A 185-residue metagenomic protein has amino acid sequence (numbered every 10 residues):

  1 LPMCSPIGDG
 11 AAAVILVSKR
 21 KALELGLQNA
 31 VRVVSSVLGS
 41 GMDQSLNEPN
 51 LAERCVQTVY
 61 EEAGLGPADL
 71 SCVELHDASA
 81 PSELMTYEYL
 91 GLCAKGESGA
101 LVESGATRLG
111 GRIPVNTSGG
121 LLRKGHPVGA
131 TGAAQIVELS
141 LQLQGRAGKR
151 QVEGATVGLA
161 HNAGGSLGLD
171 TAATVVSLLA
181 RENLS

Functional and structural regions predicted by a protein language model:
L1-T58, E62, A106-S118, L122 (+4 more regions): Condensing-enzyme catalytic core mediating Claisen C-C bond formation in acyl metabolism
I7, A11, A52, S79-S82 (+1 more regions): Catalytic-loop motifs flanking and including active-site residues across diverse enzymes
D43-P49, D77-A100, G111, P127-G129 (+1 more regions): Short glycine/threonine-rich loop-to-helix capping motif typified by GTGT followed within a few residues by an Asp-Pro
L51, C55-A63, S82-L90, Q135 (+1 more regions): Stable alpha-helical structural segments in soluble proteins, enriched in small hydrophobic residues
Q57-P81, L121-P127: Extended C-terminal subregions enriched in glycine
